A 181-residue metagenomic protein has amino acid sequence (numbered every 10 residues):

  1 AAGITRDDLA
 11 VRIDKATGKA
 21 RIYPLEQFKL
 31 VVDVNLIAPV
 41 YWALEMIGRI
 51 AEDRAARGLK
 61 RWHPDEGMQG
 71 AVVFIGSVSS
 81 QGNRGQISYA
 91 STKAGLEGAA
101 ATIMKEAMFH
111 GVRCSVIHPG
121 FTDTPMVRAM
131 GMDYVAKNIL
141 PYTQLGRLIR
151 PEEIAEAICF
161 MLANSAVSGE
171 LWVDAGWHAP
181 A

Functional and structural regions predicted by a protein language model:
G3-Q27, A51-G95, A100-F109, F121: Catalytic loop of short-chain dehydrogenase/reductase
R12-D14, F109, G120-Y142, A181: A glycine/serine/threonine-rich, flexible loop-to-helix segment that serves as the NAD(P) cofactor-binding "lid"
E26, V32-D33, D133-E153: Catalytic Tyr-x(3-8)-Lys segment
W42-M46, I50, A99-A100, A157: Hydrophobic positions on the long internal alpha-helix of Rossmann-like NAD(P)-dependent oxidoreductase domains
S77-S79, V116-M126, T143, L148 (+2 more regions): PG/GG-rich flexible active-site loop of Rossmann-like NAD(P)H-dependent oxidoreductases, especially the SDR superfamily
E97, M104-D123, A166-V173: Conserved Rossmann-fold SDR core element
R147-D174, H178: C-terminal substrate-recognition "lid" of short-chain dehydrogenase/reductases
